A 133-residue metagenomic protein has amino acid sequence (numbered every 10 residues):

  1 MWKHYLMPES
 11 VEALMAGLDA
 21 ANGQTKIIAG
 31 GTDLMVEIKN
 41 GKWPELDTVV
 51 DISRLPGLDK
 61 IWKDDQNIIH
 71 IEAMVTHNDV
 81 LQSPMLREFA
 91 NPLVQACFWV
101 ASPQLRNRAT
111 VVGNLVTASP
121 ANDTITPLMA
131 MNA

Functional and structural regions predicted by a protein language model:
M1-A133: C-terminal structural segment of proteins
